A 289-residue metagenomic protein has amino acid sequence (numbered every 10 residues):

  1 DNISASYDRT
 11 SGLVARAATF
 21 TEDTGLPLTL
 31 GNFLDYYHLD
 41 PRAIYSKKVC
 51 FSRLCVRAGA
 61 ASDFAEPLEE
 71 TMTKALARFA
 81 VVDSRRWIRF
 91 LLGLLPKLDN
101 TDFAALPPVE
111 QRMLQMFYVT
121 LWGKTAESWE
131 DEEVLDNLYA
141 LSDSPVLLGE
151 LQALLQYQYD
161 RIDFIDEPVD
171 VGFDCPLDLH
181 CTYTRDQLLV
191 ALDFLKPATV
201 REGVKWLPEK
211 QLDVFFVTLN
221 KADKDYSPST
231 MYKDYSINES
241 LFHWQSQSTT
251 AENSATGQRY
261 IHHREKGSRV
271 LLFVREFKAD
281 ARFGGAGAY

Functional and structural regions predicted by a protein language model:
N2-D136: Accessory helical-bundle/CTD segments and flexible terminal tails appended to RecA-like ATPase motors
Y37, P41, Y45-A77, V81 (+1 more regions): Acidic, glycine-rich low-complexity segments with interspersed aromatic residues
A105-V214, N220-K221: Charge-dense, extended regions
A286-Y289: Compact beta-sheet-dominated globular domain cores
